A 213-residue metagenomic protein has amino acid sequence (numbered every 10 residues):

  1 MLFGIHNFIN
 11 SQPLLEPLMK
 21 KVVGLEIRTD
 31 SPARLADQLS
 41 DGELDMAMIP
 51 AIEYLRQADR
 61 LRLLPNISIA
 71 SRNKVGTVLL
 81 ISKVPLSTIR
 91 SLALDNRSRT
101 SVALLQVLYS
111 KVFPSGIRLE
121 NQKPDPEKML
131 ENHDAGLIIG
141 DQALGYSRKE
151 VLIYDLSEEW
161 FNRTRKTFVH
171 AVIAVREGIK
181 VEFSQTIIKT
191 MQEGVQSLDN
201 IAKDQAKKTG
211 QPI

Functional and structural regions predicted by a protein language model:
M1-S68, V75, S87-T88, G116 (+3 more regions): N-terminal hydrophobic or amphipathic helices and topogenic motifs
G4-N10, S68-R72, K83-P85, L94-S101 (+3 more regions): Short coil/turn segments
Q12, R62, I67, V78 (+3 more regions): Flexible, active-site-adjacent loop/turn segments at secondary-structure boundaries
E16-K21, A33-A47, V102-L108, K123-S147: Short helices/loops that flank or line small-molecule/ion binding pockets
P17, V78-L86, S91, F168-F183: A bilobed periplasmic-binding-protein/Venus flytrap-type ligand-binding module shared by bacterial periplasmic
A51, N96, G140: Residues that line or immediately flank small-molecule/substrate-binding pockets and catalytic motifs
I67-D125: A conserved helix-loop-strand patch within extracytoplasmic ligand-binding domains of the periplasmic binding
E120-D204: Pocket-lining segment of extracytoplasmic ligand-binding domains
